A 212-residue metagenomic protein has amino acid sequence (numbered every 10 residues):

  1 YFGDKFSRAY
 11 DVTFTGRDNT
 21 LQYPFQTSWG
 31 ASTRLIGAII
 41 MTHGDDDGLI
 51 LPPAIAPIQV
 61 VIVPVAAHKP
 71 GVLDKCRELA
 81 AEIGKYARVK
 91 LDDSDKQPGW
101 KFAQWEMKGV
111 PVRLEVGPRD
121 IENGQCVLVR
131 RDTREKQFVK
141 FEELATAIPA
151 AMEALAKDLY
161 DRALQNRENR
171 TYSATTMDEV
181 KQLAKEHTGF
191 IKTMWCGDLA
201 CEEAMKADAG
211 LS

Functional and structural regions predicted by a protein language model:
Y1-S212: NTP/phosphate- and nucleic-acid-binding module
